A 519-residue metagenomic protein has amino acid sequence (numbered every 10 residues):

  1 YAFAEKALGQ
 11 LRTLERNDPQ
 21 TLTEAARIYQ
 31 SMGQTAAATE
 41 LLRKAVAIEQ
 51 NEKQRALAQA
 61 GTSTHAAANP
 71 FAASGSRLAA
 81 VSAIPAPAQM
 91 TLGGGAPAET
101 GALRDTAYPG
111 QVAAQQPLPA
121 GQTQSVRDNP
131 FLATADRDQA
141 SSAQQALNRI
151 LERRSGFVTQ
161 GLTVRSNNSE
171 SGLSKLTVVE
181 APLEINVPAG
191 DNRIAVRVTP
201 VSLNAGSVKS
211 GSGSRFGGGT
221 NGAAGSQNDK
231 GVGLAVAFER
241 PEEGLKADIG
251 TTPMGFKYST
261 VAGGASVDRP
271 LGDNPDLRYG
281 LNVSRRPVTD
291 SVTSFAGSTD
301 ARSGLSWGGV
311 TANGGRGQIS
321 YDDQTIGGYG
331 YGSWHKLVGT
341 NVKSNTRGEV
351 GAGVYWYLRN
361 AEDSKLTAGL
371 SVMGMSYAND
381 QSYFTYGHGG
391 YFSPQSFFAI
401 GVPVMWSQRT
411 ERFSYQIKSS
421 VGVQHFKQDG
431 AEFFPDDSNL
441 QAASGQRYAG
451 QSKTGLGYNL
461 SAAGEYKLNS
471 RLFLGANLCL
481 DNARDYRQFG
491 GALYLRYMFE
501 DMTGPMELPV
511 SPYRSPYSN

Functional and structural regions predicted by a protein language model:
Y1-N519: Gram-negative and organellar
